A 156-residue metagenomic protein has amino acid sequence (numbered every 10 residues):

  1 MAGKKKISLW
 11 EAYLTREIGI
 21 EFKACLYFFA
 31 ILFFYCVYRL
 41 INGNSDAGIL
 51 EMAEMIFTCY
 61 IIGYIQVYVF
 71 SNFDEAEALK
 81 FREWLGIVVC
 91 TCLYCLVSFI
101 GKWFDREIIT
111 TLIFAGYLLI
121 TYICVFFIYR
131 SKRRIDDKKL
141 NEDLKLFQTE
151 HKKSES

Functional and structural regions predicted by a protein language model:
M1-N42: N-terminal signal-anchor transmembrane alpha-helix
G3-K5, R134-S156: Short, intrinsically disordered, charge-rich cytosolic tails of integral membrane proteins
S8-I20, G43-A47, D74-L79, K102 (+2 more regions): Membrane-helix interfacial "entry" motifs
K23, Y27, E51-M55, R82-G86 (+2 more regions): Residue-level signature of transmembrane alpha-helical entry/exit and packing/kink sites in multi-pass membrane
L26-F34, F57-T58, I62, V89-L93 (+3 more regions): Lipid-exposed faces of alpha-helical membrane segments in multi-pass integral membrane proteins
Y38-K102: The feature represents the first ordered module of a protein
V69-E75, W103-E107, F127-K139: A cytosolic-side transmembrane-helix exit/cap motif
L85-F114, L118, V125-S131: C-terminal halves and exits of single transmembrane alpha-helices
